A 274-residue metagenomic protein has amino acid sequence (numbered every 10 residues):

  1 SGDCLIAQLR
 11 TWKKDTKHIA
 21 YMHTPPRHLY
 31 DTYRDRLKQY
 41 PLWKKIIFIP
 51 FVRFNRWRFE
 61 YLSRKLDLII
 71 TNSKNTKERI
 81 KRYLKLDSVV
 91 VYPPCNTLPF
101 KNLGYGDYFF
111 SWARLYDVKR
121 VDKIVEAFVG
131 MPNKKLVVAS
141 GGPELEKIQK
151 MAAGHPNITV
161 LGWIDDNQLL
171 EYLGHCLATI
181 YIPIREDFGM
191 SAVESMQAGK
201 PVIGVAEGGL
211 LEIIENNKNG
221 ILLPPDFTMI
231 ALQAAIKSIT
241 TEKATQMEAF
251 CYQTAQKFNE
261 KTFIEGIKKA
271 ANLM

Functional and structural regions predicted by a protein language model:
P26, L37-I69, K77: Membrane-proximal helix-turn-helix segments that form the acceptor-binding/catalytic region of lipid-linked
I70, C95-K119, V125-M131, V137: Conserved donor-binding/catalytic core segment of Leloir-type glycosyltransferases
E146-L170: Nucleotide-activated donor-binding/catalytic signature segment of Leloir-type glycosyltransferases, i.e., the conserved
W163-I164, E171-C176, I267: Short alpha-helical donor nucleotide-sugar binding micro-motif in glycosyltransferases
I184: Aromatic "clamp/platform" in nucleotide-sugar-dependent glycosyltransferases that forms part of the donor/acceptor
P201-G204, I214: Short hydrophobic beta-strand element within catalytic cores of glycosyltransferases and related nucleotide-activated
L211-K237: Change "using UDP/GDP/dTDP sugars" to "using nucleotide sugars
T245-K257, K269: A short, well-ordered alpha-helix in the C-terminal region of glycosyltransferases
